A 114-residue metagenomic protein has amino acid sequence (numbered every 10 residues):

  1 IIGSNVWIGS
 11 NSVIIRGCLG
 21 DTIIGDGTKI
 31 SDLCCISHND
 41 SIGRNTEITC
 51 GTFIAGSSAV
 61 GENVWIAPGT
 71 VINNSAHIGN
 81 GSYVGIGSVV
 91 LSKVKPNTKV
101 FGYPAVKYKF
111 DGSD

Functional and structural regions predicted by a protein language model:
I1, N11-D114: Glycine-rich hexapeptide-repeat left-handed beta-helix
